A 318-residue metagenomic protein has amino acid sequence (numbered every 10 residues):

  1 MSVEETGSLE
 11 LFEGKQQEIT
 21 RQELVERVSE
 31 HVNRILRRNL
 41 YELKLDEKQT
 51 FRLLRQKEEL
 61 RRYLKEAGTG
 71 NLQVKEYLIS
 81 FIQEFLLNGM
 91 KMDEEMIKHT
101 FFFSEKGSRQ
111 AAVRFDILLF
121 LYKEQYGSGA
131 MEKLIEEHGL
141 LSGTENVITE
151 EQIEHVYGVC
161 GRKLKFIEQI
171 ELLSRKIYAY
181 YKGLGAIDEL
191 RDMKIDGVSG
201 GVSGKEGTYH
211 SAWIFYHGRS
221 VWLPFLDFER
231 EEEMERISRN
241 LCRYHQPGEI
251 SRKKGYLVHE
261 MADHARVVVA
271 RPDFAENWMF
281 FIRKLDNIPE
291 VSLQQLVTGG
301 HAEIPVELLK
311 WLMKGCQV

Functional and structural regions predicted by a protein language model:
M1-I250: N-terminal accessory targeting/assembly segments
K205-G315: P-loop NTP-binding catalytic core
